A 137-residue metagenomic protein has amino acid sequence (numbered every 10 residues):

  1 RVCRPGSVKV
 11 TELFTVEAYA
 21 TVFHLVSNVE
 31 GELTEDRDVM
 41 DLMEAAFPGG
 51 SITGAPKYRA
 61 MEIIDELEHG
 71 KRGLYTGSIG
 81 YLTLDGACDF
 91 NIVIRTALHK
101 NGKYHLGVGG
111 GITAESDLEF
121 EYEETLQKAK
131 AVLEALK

Functional and structural regions predicted by a protein language model:
R1-K9, A18-Y19: Active-site beta-strand/loop microenvironment that shapes enzyme catalytic pockets
A18-K137: Conserved hydrophobic core element of enzyme catalytic domains
